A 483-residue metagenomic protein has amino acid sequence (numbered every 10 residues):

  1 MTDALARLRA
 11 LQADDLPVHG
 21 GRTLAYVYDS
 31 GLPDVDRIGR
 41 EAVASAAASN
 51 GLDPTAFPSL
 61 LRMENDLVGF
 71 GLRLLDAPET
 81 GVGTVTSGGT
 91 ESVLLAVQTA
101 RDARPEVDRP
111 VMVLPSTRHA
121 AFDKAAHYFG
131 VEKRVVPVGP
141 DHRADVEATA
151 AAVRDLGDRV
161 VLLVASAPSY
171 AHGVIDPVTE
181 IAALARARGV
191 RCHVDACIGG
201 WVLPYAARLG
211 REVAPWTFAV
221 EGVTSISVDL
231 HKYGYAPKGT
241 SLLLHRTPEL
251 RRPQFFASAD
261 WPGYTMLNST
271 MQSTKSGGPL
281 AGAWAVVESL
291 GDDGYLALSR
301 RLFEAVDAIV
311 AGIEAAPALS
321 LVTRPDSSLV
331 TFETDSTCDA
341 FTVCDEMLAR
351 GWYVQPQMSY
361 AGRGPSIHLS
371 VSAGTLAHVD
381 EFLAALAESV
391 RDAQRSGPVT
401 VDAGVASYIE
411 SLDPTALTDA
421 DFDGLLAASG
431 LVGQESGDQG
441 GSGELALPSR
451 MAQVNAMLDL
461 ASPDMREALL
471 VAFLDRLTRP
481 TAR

Functional and structural regions predicted by a protein language model:
M1-L61, N65-G69, A315, E333-R483: Non-catalytic terminal extensions of PLP-dependent enzymes
R37-S45, D66-L75, T217, Q254-A259 (+1 more regions): Active-site-adjacent bridging/hinge elements
I38, T80, T84-S258, Y264-S269: Conserved PLP-enzyme active-site core in the AAT-like
E64-L72, L94-R101, D123, A150 (+5 more regions): Predominant activation on well-ordered alpha-helical scaffold segments within soluble catalytic domains
E79-T80, T323-L329, Y360-S366: Short Gly/Ser/Thr- and Asp/Glu-enriched loop/turn motifs at secondary-structure junctions
A126, A185, I313-E314, M347: A generic structural signal for well-ordered alpha-helical segments
P140, S169, S289-D292, S336 (+1 more regions): A generic structural motif
R208, E212-S328, F332-T337: Active-site C-terminal subdomain of aminotransferase-like
